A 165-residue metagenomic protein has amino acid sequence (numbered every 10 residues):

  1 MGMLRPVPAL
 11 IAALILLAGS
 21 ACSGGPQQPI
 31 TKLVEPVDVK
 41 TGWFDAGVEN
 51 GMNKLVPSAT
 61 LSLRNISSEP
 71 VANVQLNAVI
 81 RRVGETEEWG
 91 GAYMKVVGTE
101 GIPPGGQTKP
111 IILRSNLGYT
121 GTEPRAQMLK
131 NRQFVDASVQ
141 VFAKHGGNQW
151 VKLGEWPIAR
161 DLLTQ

Functional and structural regions predicted by a protein language model:
M1-I11: Bacterial N-terminal signal peptides that target proteins for export
A18-A21: C-terminal motif of bacterial Sec signal peptides marking the signal peptidase cleavage site
G24-S58, E85, W156-Q165: Low-complexity, acidic Ser/Thr/Pro/Gly-rich terminal tails and inter-domain linkers that flank the onset of structured
G51-S62, I111-N116: Contiguous beta-strand segments within globular domains
L55-P57, V74, V135: Hydrophobic core residues within well-ordered beta-strands of beta-rich domains
L63-S67: Asparagine-centered strand-capping/turn motif at beta-strand->loop junctions
S68-E88: Short acidic, flexible loop segments centered on an aromatic residue
A92-Q149, P157-L163: Short, solvent-exposed, Trp/other aromatic-anchored flexible loops in extracytoplasmic proteins
